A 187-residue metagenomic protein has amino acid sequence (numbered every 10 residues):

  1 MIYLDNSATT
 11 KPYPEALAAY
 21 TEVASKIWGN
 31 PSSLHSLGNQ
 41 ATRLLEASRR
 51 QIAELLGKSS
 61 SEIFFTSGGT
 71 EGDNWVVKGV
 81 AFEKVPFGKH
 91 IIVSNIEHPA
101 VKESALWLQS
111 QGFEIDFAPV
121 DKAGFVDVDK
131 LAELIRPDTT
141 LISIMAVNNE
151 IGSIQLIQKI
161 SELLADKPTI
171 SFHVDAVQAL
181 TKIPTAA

Functional and structural regions predicted by a protein language model:
M1-A187: Pyridoxal 5′-phosphate
